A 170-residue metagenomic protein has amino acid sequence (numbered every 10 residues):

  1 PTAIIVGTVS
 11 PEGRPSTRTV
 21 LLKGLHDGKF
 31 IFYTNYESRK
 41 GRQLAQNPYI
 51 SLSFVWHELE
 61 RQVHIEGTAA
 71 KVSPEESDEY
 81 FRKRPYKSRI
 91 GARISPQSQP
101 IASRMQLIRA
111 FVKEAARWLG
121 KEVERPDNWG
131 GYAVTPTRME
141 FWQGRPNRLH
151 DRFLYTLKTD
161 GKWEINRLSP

Functional and structural regions predicted by a protein language model:
P1-P170: Binding-site signature for planar aromatic cofactors or substrates
